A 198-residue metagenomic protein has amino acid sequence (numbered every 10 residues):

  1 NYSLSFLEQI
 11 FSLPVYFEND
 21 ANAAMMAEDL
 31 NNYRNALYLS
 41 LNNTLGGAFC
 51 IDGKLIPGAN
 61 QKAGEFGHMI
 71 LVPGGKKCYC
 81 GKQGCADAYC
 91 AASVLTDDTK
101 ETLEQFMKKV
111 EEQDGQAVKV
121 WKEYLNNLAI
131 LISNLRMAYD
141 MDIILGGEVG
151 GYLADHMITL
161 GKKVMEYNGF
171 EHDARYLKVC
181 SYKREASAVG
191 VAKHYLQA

Functional and structural regions predicted by a protein language model:
N1-G81, C85-A86, S93: Phosphate-binding/catalytic loop of phosphoryl-transfer enzymes
I10-L13, N31-N32, K77, K82 (+1 more regions): ATP-binding/phosphotransfer module of carbohydrate and carboxylate kinases, centering on a glycine-rich
